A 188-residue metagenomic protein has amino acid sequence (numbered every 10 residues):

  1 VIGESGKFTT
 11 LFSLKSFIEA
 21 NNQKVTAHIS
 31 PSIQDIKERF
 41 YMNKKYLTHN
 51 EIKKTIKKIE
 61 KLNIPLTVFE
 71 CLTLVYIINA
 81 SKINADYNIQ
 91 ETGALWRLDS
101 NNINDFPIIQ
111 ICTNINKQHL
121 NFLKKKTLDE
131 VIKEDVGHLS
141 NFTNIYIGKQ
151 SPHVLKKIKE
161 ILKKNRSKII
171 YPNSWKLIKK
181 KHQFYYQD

Functional and structural regions predicted by a protein language model:
V1-I33, E38, I109-I111: Walker A (P-loop) phosphate-binding motif
E4, L66, I147-Q150: A generic secondary-structure micro-motif detector that highlights 1-2 residue hydrophobic/ambivalent hotspots embedded
S13, N21-N22, I36, Y41-N43 (+3 more regions): Bulky hydrophobic/aromatic packing residues
L14, Y76, K156-K159: Aromatic/hydrophobic pocket-lining residues that form π-stacking "cages" and hydrophobic walls in ligand
A20-D105, N121-K126, E130, H153: ATP-dependent carboxylate-amine ligase catalytic core
I83-E91, L98, P107-D188: Acidic, Mg2+-coordinating active-site environments of NTP-dependent enzymes
